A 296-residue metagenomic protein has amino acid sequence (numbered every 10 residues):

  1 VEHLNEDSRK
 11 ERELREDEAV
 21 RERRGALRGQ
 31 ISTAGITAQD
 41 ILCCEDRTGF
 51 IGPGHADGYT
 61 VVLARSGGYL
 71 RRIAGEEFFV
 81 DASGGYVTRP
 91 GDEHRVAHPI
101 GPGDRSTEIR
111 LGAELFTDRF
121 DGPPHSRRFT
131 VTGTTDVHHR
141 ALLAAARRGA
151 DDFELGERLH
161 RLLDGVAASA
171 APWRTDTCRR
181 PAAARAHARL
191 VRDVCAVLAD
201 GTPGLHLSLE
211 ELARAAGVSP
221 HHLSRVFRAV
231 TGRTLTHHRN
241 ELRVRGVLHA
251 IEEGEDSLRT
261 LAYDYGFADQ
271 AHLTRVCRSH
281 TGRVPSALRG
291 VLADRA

Functional and structural regions predicted by a protein language model:
V1-R28, S286, G290-A296: Actinobacteria-biased recognition of intrinsically disordered, low-complexity terminal regions
R23-H125: N-terminal regulatory/effector-sensing and dimerization cores that precede helix-turn-helix DNA-binding domains
F78, D256-S257, H272: Residue-level recognition of oxygen-bearing side chains
R119-R180, V194: Amphipathic alpha-helical segments enriched in hydrophobic/aromatic residues interleaved with Lys/Arg
L143-D151, G165-R174, D193-L207, F227 (+4 more regions): Basic, amphipathic alpha-helical hairpins
A183-V194, T231, N240-R243: N-terminal positioning helix adjacent to the helix-turn-helix/winged-helix DNA-binding module
H206-R245, A262-V291: Basic/polar phosphate-binding segments, predominantly the helix-turn-helix DNA-binding elements of transcriptional
L248-E252, D256-T260, D264, A268 (+1 more regions): Intrinsically disordered, low-complexity basic tails/linkers immediately adjacent to helix-turn-helix/homeobox/MYB/SANT
